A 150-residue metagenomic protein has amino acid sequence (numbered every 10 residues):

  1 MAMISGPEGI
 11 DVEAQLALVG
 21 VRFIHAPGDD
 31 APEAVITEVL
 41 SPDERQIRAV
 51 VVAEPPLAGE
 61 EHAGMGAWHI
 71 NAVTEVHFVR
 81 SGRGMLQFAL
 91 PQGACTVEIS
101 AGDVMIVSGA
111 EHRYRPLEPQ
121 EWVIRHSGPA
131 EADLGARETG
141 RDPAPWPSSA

Functional and structural regions predicted by a protein language model:
M1-W68: A short, N-terminal "cap"/entry segment at the start of jelly-roll beta-barrel domains of the cupin/DSBH fold
E54-E61, N71, F78-R80, F88: Long, positively charged binding patches that form subdomain-scale interaction surfaces for polyanionic ligands
W68-N71, P116: Residue-level marker of regulatory loop/turn positions in helix-turn-helix DNA-binding domains and in histidine
V73, R83, E111: Extracellular structured ligand-interaction cores
V76-A101: A short beta-strand-loop-beta hairpin characteristic of the jelly-roll/cupin
M85-Q87, R113, V123: General beta-strand recognition
I99-P119, S127-G128: Conserved metal-binding segment of the jelly-roll/cupin
L117-A150: Double-stranded beta-helix
